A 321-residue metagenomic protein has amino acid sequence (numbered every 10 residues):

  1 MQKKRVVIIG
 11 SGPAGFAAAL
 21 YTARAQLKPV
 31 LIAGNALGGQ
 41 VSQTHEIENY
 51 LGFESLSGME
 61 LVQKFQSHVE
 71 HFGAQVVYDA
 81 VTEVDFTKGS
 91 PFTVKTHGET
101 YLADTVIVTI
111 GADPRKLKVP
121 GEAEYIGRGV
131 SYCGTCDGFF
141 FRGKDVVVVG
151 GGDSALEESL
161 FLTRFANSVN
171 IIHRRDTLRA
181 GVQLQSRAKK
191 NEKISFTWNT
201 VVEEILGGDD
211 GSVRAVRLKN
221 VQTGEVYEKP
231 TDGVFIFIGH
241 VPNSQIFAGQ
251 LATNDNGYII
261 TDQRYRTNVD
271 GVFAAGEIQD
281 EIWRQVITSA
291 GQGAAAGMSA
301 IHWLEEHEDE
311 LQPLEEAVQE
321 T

Functional and structural regions predicted by a protein language model:
M1-I9, A25, V30, V76-K144 (+4 more regions): FAD-binding core/adjacent interface of flavoenzyme oxidoreductases
K4-A74, K144, L156-V182, N254 (+1 more regions): Beta1-alpha1 glycine-rich phosphate/pyrophosphate-binding loop at the start of Rossmann-like nucleotide-binding domains
G12-P13, A36, A112-P114, D153-S154 (+1 more regions): Residue-level detector of alpha-helix initiation sites
A19-L20, Q43, K118-G121, S159-F161 (+3 more regions): Short amphipathic alpha-helical segments
Q40, K116-L117, L156-E157, R179 (+3 more regions): Glycine/Thr-rich phosphate-binding loops of Rossmann-like dinucleotide-binding domains
V69-K95, T100-Y101, R164-D262, H302-T321: A Rossmann-like FAD-binding core segment of flavoenzymes
E99-F196, I205-G211: Predominantly flavin-linked oxidoreductase catalytic cores and closely associated redox partners
K118, E124-F140, I236-T288, Q292 (+1 more regions): FAD-site-proximal beta/loop scaffold in flavoenzymes
